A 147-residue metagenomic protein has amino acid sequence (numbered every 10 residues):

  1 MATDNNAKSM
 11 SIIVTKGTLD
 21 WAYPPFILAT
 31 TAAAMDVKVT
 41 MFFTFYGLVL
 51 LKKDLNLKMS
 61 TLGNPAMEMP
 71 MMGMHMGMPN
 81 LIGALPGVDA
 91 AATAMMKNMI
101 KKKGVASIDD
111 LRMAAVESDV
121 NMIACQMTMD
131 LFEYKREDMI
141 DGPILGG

Functional and structural regions predicted by a protein language model:
A2-N6, I13-V14: Short, Gly/Pro- and small/polar-rich lid/capping loops
I12-A22, L51-D54, M99-K103: Short, glycine-rich nucleotide/cofactor-binding loops
Y23-D36, M41: Histidine-anchored nucleotide/phosphate-binding helix
V39-F45, I123-Q126: Short internal beta-strands
G47-T61: N-terminal beta-loop-helix "entrance" segment that forms/cooperates in small-molecule cofactor or anionic ligand
M59-M96, I100, G104: A glycine-rich helix N-cap at a beta->alpha junction
K101-M127, F132, I140-G142: Ligand-binding beta-strand-loop-alpha-helix segment within the catalytic cores of soluble metabolic enzymes
P143-G147: Short acidic-hydrophobic, aromatic-tinged amphipathic segments that line or gate anion-handling sites
